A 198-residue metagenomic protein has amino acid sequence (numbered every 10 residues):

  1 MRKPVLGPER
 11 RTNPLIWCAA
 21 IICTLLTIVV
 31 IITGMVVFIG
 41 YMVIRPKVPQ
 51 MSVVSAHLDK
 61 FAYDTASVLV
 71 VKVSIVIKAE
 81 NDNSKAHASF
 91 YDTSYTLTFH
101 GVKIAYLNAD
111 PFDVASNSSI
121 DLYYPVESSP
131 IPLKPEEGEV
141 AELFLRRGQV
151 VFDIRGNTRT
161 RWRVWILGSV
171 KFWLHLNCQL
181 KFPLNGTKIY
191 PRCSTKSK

Functional and structural regions predicted by a protein language model:
M1-K198: Membrane-associated and secretory-pathway sequences
